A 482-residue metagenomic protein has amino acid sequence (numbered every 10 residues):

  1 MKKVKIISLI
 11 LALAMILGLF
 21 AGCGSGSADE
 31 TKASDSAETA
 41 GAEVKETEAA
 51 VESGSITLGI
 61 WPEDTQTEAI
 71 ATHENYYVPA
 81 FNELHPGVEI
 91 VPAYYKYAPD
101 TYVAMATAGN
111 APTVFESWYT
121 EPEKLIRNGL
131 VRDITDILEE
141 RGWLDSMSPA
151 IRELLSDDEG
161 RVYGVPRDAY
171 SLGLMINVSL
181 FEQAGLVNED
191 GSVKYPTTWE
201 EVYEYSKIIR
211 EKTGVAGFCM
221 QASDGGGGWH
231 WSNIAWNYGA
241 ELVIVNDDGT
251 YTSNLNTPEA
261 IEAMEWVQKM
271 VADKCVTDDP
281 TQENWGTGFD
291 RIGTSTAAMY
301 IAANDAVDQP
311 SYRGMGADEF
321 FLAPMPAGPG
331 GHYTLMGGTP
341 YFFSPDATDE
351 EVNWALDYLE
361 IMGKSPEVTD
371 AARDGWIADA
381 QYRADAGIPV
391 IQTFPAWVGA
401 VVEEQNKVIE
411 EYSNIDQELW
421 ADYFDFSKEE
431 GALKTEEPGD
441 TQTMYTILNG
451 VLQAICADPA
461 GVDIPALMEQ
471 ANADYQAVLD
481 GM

Functional and structural regions predicted by a protein language model:
M1-I10: Bacterial N-terminal signal peptides that target proteins for export
L9, L17, A21-L130, E139-W143 (+7 more regions): Conserved N-terminal structural module of periplasmic/extracytoplasmic solute-binding proteins
K45-A50, W118-G173, E182, Y203-Y205 (+4 more regions): Hinge/lid segment of periplasmic solute-binding proteins
I56, Y163-G164, E211-D224, S365-G375 (+1 more regions): Bilobed periplasmic-binding protein-like "clamshell/Venus-flytrap" ligand-binding domains
W61-E63, Y76-V78, N82, P122-K124 (+3 more regions): Extracytoplasmic/periplasmic substrate-binding proteins
E83, G87, I137-G142, S156-W229 (+4 more regions): Helix-loop-helix "hinge/cap" segment bordering the ligand-binding cleft or interdomain interface
A93-T101, T197-E201, D279-G293: Short helix-initiation/N-cap motifs at beta->coil->alpha
A306-G316, G330-L335, F342-T446: C-terminal lobe and pocket-closing loops of periplasmic/extracytoplasmic Venus-flytrap solute-binding proteins
